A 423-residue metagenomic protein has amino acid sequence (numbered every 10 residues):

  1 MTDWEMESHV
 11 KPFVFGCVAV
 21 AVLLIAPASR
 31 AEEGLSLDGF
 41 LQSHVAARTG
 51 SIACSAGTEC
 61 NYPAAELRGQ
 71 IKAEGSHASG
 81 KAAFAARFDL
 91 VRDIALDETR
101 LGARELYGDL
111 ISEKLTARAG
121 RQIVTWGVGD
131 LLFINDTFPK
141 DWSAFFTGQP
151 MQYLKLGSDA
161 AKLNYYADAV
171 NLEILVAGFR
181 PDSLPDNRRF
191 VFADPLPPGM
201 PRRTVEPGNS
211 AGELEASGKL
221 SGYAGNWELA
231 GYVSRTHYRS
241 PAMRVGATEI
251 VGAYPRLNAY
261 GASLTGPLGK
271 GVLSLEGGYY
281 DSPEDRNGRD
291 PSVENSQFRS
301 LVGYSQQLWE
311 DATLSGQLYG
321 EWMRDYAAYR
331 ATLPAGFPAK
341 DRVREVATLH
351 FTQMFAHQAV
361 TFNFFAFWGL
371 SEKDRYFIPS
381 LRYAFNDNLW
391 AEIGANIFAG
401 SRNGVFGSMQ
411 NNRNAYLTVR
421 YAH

Functional and structural regions predicted by a protein language model:
E32-I52, G80-F84, F362: Transmembrane beta-strand segments of Gram-negative outer membrane beta-barrel proteins
L35, S79-F84, K114-A117, A169-L172 (+5 more regions): Repeated loop/turn-to-beta-strand initiation elements of outer-membrane beta-barrel proteins
G39-A47, A86-L90, A119-R121, I174-G178 (+7 more regions): Transmembrane beta-barrel strands of outer-membrane/channel proteins
G57-A65, A95-A103, M151-Y153, P207-G212 (+5 more regions): Replace "Gram-negative outer membrane beta-barrel proteins" with "bacterial and organellar outer membrane beta-barrel
A65-I71, A103-L106, G157-A161, L214-G218 (+5 more regions): Hydrophobic, lipid-facing positions within transmembrane beta-strands of outer-membrane proteins
E74-F192, G225, G400: Outer membrane beta-barrel
S234, T265-N287, P291-F367: Detector for outer-membrane/organellar transmembrane beta-barrel domains, recognizing the amphipathic beta-strand
I397, M409-H423: Outer-membrane beta-barrel "beta-signal"
